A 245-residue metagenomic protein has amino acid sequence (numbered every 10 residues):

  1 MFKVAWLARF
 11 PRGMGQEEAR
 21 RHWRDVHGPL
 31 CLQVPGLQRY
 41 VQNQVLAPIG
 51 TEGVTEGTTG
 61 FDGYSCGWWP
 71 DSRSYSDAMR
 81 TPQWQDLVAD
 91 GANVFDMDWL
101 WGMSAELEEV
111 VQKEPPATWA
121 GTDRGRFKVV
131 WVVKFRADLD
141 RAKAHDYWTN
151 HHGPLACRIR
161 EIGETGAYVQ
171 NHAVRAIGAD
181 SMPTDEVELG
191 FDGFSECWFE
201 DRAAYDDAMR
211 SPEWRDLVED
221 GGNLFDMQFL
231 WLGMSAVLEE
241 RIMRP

Functional and structural regions predicted by a protein language model:
M1-P245: Macromolecular interaction modules
